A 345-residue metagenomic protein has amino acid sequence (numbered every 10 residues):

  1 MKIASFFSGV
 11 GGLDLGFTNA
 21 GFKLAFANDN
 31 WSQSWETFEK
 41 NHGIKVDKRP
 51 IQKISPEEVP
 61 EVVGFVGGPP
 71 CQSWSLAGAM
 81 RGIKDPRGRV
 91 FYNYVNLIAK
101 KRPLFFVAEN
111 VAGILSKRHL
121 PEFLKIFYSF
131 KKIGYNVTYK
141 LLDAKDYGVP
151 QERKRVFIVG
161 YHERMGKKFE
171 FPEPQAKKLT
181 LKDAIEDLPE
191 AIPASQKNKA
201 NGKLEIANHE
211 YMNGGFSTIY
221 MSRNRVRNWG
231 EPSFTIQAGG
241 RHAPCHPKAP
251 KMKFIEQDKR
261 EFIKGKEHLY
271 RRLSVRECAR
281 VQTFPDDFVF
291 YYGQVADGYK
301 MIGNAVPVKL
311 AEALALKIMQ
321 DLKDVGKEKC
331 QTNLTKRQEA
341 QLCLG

Functional and structural regions predicted by a protein language model:
M1-F22, S129-K132, L141, R155-G345: S-adenosyl-L-methionine-dependent DNA methyltransferase catalytic core
K2-L104, A112-S116, P121-L124: Core alpha/beta nucleotide-donor-binding catalytic domains of modification enzymes
D14-L15, Q72-L76, I114-K117, G148-Q151 (+2 more regions): Short catalytic/ligand-binding loop motif for oxyanion handling, primarily in non-cytosolic enzymes, centered on
A25-A27, V46-D47, V137-L141, T235: Conserved beta-strand scaffold positions in the cores of enzyme catalytic domains, especially in NTP/NDP-utilizing
H42-I44, Y135, K167: A short helix-to-beta-strand connector/capping loop
Q52, E57, D143-K145, A191 (+1 more regions): Short, solvent-exposed coil/turn elements at secondary-structure transition points
R89-E152, V156-Y161: Conserved Class I SAM-dependent methyltransferase catalytic core
